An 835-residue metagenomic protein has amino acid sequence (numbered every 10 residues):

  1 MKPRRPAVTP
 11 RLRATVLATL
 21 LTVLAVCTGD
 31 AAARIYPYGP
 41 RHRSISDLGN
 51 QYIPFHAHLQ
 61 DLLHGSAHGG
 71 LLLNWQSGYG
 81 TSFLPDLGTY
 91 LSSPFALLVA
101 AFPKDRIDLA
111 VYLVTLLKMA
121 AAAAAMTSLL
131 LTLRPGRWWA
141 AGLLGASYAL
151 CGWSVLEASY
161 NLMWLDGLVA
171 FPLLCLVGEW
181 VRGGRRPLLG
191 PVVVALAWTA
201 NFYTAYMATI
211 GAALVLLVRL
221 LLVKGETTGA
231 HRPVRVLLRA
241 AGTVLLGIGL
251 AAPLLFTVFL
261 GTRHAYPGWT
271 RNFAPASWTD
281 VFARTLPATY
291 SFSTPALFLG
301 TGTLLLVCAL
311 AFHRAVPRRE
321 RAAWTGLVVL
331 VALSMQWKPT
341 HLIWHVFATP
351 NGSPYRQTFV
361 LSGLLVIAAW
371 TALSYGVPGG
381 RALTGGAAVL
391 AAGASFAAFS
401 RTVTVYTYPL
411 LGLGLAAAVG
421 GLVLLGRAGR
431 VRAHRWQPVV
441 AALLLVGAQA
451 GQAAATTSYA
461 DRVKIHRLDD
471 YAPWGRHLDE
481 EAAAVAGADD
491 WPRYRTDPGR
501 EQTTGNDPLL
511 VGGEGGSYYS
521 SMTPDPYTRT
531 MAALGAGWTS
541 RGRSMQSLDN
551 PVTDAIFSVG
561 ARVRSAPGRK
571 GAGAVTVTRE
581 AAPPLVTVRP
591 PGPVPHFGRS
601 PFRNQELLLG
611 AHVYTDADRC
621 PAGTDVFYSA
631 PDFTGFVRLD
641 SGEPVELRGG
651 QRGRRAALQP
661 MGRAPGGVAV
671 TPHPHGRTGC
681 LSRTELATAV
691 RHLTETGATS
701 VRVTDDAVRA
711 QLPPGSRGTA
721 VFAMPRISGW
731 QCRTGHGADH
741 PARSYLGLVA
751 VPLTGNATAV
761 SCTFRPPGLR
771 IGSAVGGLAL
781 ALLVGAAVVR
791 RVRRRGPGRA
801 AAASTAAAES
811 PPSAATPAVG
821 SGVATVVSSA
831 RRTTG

Functional and structural regions predicted by a protein language model:
M1-I35, R239, V440-L444, A781-G835: Start-transfer (signal-anchor) and selected internal transmembrane alpha helices of multi-pass inner/ER membrane
R11-L48, T243-F256, A332, Q452: Transmembrane signal-anchor helices characteristic of membrane glycosylation enzymes that use polyprenol
L24-M126, A146, L150-G167, W278-T279 (+1 more regions): Membrane-interface coil-to-helix junctions
N50-Q51, V236-V331, W337-F359: Periplasmic/ER-lumenal interhelical loops and adjacent helix-loop junctions in multi-pass membrane proteins
Y52, V613-A803, R832-G835: Active-site-proximal, structured, solvent-exposed surfaces of multi-pass membrane proteins that position macromolecular
M119-L133, W138-K224, V236-V258: Membrane-embedded helix bundles of polyisoprenyl
G326-V331, A348, P354-W474, T758 (+2 more regions): Contiguous transmembrane helix-bundle modules in multi-pass membrane proteins
V440-R663, A669-D706, D739: Soluble catalytic regions of membrane-associated enzymes that act on cell-envelope and secretory-pathway components
